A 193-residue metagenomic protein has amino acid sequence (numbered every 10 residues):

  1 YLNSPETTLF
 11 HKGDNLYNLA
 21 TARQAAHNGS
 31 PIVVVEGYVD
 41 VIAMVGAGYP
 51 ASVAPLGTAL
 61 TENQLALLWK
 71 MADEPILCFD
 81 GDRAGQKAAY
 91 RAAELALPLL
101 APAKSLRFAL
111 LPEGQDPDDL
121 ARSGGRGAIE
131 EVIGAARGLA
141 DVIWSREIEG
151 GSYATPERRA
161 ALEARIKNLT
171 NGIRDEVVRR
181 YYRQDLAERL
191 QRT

Functional and structural regions predicted by a protein language model:
Y1-M71, P75, A88-A89: Phosphate-handling DNA/RNA-contact segment within nucleic-acid enzymes
L2-P5, L9, T21, H27 (+12 more regions): A near-ubiquitous, low-amplitude feature marking generic local secondary-structure context
H11, V33, V53-G57, G81 (+3 more regions): Glycine- and other small-residue-rich loops at beta-strand/loop junctions that grip anionic moieties
Y17-A20, Q24, I42, G46 (+12 more regions): Solvent-exposed alpha-helical segments within well-ordered globular domains of core cellular machineries
H27, T58-E113, D119-I129: Conserved catalytic cores of soluble enzyme domains, especially glycine-rich substrate-binding beta-alpha loops
V53-A54, L97, Q191: Alpha-helix boundary/interfacial micro-motifs
A103-T193: C-terminal or mid-to-C-terminal helical accessory/interaction module adjacent to the motor/catalytic core
